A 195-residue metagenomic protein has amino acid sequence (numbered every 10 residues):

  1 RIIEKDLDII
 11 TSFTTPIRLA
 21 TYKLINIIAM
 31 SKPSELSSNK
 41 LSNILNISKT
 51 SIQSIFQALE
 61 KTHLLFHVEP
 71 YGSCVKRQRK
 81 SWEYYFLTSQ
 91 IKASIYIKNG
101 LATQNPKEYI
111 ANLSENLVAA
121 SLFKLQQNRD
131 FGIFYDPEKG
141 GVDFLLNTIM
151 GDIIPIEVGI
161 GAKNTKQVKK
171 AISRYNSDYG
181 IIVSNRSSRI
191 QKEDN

Functional and structural regions predicted by a protein language model:
R1-V142, L146-T148: Accessory nucleic acid-recognition modules appended to NTPase machines
Y85-L87, I156, N195: Short hydrophobic-aromatic micro-motifs
P106-E108, P155-G159: Short, glycine/charged-rich beta-strand-loop motifs at protein surfaces that mediate ligand recognition and catalysis
D143, I154-P155: A sequence-level detector of short linear motifs
I149-G151, N195: Charge-biased C-terminal accessory regions appended to nucleic-acid-, cytoskeletal NTPase
D152-I154, Y179: Structural motif
G159-D194: Catalytic cores of nucleic-acid endonucleases
